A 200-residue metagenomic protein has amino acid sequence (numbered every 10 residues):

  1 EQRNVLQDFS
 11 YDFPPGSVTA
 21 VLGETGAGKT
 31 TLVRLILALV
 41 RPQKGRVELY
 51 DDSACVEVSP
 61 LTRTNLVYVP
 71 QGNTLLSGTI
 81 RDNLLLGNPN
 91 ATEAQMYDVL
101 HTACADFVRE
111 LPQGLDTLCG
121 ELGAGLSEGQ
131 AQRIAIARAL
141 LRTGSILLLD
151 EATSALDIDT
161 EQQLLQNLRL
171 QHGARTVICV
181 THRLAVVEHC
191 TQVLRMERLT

Functional and structural regions predicted by a protein language model:
F9, S59-L66, N73, S77-G78: ABC ATPase nucleotide-binding domain
F9-A20: Pre-Walker A (P-loop) beta-loop-beta motif of ABC nucleotide-binding domains
L22-E24: The feature captures the beta-strand-to-loop junction immediately N-terminal to the Walker
T31, V67, G72, I80-N83 (+1 more regions): ABC-family ATPase nucleotide-binding domain "signature/switch" substructure
L37: Helix-to-loop junction immediately C-terminal to a conserved catalytic motif
G45-T62: Conserved ABC transporter NBD signature motif
R46-E48, R81-G120, L165-Q166, A174: ABC ATPase nucleotide-binding domain helical subdomain, centered on the C-loop/LSGGQ "ABC signature"
